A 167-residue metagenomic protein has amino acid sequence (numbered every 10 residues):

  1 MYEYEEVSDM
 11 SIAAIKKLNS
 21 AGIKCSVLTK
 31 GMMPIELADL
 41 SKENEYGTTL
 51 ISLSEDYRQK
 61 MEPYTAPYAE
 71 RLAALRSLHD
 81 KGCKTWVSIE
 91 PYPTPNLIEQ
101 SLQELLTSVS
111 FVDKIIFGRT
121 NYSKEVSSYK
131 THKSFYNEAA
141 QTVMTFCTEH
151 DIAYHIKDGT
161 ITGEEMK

Functional and structural regions predicted by a protein language model:
M1-T142, F146: Conserved AdoMet/S-adenosylmethionine-binding subsite of the radical SAM
G31, P91, H150-M166: Acidic carboxylate-rich catalytic motifs and surrounding loops in phosphoryl-/glycosyl-chemistry enzymes
